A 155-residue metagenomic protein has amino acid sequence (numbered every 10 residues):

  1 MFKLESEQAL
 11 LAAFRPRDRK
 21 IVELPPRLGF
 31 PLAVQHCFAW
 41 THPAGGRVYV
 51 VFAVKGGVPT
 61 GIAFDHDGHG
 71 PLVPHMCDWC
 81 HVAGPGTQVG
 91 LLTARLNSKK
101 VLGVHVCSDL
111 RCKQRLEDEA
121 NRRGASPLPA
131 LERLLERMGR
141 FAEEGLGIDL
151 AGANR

Functional and structural regions predicted by a protein language model:
M1-G57: Charge-rich, low-complexity N-terminal segments
A63-V73, N97-K100: Short, flexible, mixed-charge glycine/proline-rich loop motifs that serve as phosphate/nucleic-acid-contacting
C77-C80, C107: Short cysteine-rich clusters marking metal-coordination/redox-active sites
V82-Q88, C112, E117: Short functional micro-motifs and their immediate structural scaffolds
T87-R95, D118-A125: Short cysteine/histidine-rich zinc-coordinating motifs and their immediately flanking basic loops
L92-V104: Short linker/helix segments within small regulatory modules
H105-R123: Short metal-binding segments enriched for Cys and/or His
E117-D149: Polybasic, low-complexity binding patches
